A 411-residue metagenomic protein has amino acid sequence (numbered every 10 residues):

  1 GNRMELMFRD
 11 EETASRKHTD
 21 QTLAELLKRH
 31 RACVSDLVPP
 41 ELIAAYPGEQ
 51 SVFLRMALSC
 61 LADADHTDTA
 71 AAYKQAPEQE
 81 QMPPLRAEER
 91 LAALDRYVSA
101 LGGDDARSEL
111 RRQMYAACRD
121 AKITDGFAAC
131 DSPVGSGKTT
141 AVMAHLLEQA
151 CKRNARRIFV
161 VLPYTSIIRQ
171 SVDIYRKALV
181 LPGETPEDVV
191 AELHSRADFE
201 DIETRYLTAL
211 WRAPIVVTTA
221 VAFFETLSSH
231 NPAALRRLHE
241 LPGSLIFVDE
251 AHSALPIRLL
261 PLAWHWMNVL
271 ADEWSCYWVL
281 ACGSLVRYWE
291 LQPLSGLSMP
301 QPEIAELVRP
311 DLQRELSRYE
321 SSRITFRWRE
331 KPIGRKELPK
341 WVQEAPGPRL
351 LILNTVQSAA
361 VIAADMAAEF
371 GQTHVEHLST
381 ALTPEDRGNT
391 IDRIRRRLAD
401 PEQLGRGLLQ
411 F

Functional and structural regions predicted by a protein language model:
G1-A93: Accessory nucleic-acid engagement/destabilization modules that flank
T124-L146: Walker A/P-loop
A155-V180, A197, R287, V356: Conserved Walker A/P-loop ATP-binding site and its immediately adjacent core in helicase/helicase-like ATPase domains
R157-I168, E344-A367, E376-H377: Conserved strand-helix element at the start of the C-terminal RecA-like helicase core
T165, V190-E203, N354-Q357, V375-D392 (+1 more regions): Conserved helicase motor
V180-S228: Inter-Walker segment of RecA-like/P-loop motor cores
V221-F224, A234-A271: SF2 helicase catalytic motif II
Y277, S284-E344: Interdomain hinge/linker at the junction between the two RecA-like core domains of SF2 helicases
